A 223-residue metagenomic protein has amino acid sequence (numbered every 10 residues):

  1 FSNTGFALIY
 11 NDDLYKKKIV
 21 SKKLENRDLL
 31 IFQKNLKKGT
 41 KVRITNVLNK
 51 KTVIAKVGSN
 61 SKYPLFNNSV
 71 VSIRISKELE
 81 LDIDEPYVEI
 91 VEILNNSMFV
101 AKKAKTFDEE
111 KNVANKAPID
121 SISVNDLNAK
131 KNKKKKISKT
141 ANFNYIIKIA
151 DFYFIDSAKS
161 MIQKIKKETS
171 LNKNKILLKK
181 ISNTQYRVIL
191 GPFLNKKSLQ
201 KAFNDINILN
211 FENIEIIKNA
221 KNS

Functional and structural regions predicted by a protein language model:
F1-I146, Y153, S157, I216-A220: Secreted/periplasmic proteins
K139-F143, Y153-S223: Extracytoplasmic
